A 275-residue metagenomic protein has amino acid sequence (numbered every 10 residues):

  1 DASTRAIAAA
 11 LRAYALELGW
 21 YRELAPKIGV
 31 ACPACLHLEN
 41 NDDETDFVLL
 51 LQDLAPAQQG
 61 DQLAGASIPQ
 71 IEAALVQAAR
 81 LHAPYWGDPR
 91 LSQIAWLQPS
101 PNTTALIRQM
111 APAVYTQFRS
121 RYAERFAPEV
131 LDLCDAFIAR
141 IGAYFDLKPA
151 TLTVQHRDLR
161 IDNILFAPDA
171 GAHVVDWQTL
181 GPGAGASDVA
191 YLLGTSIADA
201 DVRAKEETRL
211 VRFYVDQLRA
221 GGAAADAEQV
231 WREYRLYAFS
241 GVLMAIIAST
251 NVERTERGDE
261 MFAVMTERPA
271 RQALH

Functional and structural regions predicted by a protein language model:
D1-A2, L51-G65, A83-G87, S120 (+2 more regions): A glycine-centered beta->alpha junction motif in the catalytic cores of kinase/phosphotransferase enzymes
D1-R108, G185-A186, A227: Conserved ATP-binding subdomain of kinase catalytic cores across diverse folds
R5, A57-H156, P168, M261-R268: ATP-dependent phospho-/nucleotidyl transfer catalytic cores
R5, G19, G185-G222, A238-D259: Active-site activation/catalytic loop segments of kinase-like enzymes and analogous catalytic loops in related
P89, D132-P149, G221, A225-H275: Regulatory N- and C-terminal appendages and interdomain linkers associated with kinase/kinase-like NTP transferase
L159: Hydrophobic HxD+1 residue recognition
D162-T195: Catalytic activation segment of kinase domains across protein kinase-like and atypical kinase folds
